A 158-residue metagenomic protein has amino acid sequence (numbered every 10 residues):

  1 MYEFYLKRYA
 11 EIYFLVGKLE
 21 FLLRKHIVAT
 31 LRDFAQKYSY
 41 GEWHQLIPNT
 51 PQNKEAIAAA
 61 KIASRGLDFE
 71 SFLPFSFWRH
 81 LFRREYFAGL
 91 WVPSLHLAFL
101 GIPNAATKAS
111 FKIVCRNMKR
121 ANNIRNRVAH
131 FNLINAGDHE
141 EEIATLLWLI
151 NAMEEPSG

Functional and structural regions predicted by a protein language model:
M1-G158: Amphipathic alpha-helical interface elements
